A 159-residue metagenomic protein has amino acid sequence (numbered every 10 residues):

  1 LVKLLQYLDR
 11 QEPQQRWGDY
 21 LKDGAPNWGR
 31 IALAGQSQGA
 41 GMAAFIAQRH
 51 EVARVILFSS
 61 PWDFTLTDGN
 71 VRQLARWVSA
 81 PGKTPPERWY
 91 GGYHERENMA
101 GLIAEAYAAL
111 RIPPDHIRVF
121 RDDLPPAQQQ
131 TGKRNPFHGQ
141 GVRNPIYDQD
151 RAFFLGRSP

Functional and structural regions predicted by a protein language model:
L1-A25: Alpha/beta-hydrolase active-site loop
K22-A25, W77-K83, S158-P159: Surface-exposed acidic, glycine-flexible loop patches that form ligand/cofactor-binding and adhesion interfaces
D23, N27-I31, F58-W62: Surface-exposed cleft-lining segments at the edges of enzyme active sites
A32-G39, A43: Gly/Ala-rich beta-loop-alpha elbow adjacent to hydrolase catalytic centers
M42-I46, E105-A106: A short acidic, amphipathic alpha-helical/loop segment
F45-R54: Conserved hydrolase catalytic core segment
A53-P145: The feature captures the conserved acid-bearing segment of alpha/beta-hydrolase catalytic domains
I112-P114, D148-S158: Long, compositionally biased intrinsically disordered regions
